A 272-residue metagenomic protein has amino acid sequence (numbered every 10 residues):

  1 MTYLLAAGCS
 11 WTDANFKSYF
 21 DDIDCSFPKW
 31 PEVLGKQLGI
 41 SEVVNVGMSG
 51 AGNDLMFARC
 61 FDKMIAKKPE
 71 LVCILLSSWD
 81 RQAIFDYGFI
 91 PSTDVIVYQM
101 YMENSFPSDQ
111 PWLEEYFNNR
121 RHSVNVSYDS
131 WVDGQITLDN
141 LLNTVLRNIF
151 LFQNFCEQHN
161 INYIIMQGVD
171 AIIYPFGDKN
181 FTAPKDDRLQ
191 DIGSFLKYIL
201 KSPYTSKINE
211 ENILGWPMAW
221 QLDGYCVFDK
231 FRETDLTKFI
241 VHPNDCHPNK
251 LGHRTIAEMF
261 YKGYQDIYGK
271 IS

Functional and structural regions predicted by a protein language model:
M1-L55, R59-F61, T255: Serine-esterase "nucleophile elbow" of acetyl-processing enzymes
F61-S272: Alpha-helical cap/lid subdomain in secreted, periplasmic, or secretory-pathway luminal O-acyl-processing enzymes
